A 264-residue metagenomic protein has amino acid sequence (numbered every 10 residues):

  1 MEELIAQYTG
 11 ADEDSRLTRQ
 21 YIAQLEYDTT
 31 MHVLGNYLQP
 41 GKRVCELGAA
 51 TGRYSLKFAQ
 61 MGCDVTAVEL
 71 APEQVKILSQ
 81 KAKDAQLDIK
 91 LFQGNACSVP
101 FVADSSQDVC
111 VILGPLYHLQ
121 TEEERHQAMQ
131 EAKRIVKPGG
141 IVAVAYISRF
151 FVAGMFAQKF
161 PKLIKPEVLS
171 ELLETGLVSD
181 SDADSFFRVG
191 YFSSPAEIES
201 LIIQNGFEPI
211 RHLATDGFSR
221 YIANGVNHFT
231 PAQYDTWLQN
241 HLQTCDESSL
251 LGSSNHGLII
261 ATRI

Functional and structural regions predicted by a protein language model:
M1-P40, R53, K57: Conserved class I S-adenosyl-L-methionine
G41-G48: Conserved class I S-adenosyl-L-methionine
R53-S98: Class I SAM-dependent methyltransferase SAM/SAH-binding core
P100-C110: A short acidic, Gly/Pro-enriched loop at the edge of an enzyme's catalytic core that lines a small-molecule cofactor
L119, D182-A196: Acceptor-substrate binding/catalytic loop of class I
H126-P138: A short glycine-rich, Lys/Arg-flanked "PGG" loop and its adjoining helix->strand segment in the class I
I141-L172: Conserved class I S-adenosyl-L-methionine
N205-I264: C-terminal lobe and adjacent flexible extensions of AdoMet/dcAdoMet transferase-like proteins
